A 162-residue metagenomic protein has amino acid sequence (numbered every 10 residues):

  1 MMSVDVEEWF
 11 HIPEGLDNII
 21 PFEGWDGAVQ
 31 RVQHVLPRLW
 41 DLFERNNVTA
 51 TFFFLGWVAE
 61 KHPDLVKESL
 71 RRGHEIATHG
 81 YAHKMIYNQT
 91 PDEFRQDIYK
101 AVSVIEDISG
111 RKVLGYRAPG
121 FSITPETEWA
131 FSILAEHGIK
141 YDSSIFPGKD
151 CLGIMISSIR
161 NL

Functional and structural regions predicted by a protein language model:
M1-G115, G120-L162: Catalytic alpha-helical scaffold of carbohydrate-active enzymes acting on polysaccharides/glycoconjugates
